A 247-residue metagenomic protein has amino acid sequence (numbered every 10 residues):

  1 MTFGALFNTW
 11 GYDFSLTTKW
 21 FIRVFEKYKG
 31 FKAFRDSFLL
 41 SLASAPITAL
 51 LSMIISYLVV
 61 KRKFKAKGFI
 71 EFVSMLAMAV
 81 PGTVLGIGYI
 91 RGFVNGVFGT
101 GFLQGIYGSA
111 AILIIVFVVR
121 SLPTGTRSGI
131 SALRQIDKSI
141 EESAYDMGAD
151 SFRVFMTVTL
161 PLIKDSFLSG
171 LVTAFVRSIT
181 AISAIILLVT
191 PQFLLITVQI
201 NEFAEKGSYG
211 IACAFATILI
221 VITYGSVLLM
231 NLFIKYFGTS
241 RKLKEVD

Functional and structural regions predicted by a protein language model:
F3-L6, L50-I54, V84, I112 (+3 more regions): Membrane-embedded alpha-helices of multi-pass transport/permease systems
A5, T9, D13, T17-G30 (+2 more regions): Interhelical loop and adjacent transmembrane-helix boundary motif in polytopic membrane transport permeases
F7, G11-K19, E26, R62 (+4 more regions): Membrane-interfacial helix termini and adjacent extracytoplasmic/periplasmic loops of multi-pass transporters
Y28-V59, F69, S151: Transmembrane alpha-helix signature in integral membrane proteins
F38-I47, V73-L76, I115, L168 (+2 more regions): Hydrophobic residues within alpha-helical transmembrane segments of multi-pass solute transporters/permease subunits
A45-M53, Y57, T83, I87 (+5 more regions): Hydrophobic positions within alpha-helical transmembrane segments of bacterial inner-membrane proteins
L58-A66, I130-Y145, A149-L160, V172-T173 (+1 more regions): C-terminal transmembrane helix and the adjacent membrane-cytosol boundary/short C-terminal tail of inner/organellar
L76, V80, V119, T126-G129 (+2 more regions): Transmembrane alpha-helices
